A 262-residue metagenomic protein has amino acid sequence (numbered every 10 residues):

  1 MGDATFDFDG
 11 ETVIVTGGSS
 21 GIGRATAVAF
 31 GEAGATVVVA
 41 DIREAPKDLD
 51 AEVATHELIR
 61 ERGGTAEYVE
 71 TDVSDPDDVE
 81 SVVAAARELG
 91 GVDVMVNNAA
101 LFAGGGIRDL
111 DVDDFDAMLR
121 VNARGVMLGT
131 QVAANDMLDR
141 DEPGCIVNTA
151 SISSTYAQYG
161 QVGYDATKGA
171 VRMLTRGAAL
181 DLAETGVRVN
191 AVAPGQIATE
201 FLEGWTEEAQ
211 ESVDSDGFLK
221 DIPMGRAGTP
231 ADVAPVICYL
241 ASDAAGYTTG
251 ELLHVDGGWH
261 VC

Functional and structural regions predicted by a protein language model:
A4-V38: Canonical Rossmann dinucleotide-binding motif of NAD(H)/NADP(H)-dependent dehydrogenases/reductases, specifically
A35-V53: Conserved glycine-rich Rossmann-like NAD(P)H-binding loop of the short-chain dehydrogenase/reductase
G106-I107, D114-L119, F218: Substrate-binding pocket helix/loop in short-chain dehydrogenase/reductase
M127, R226-V255, H260: C-terminal substrate-recognition "lid" of short-chain dehydrogenase/reductases
T130, T167, T175: Active-site helix of classical SDR
S151: Residue(s) in the substrate-gating loop at a strand-loop-helix junction that position the organic substrate next
A183, R188, T248-G250: Short, small/polar-rich loop/turn modules that mediate ligand/substrate recognition or access, typified
